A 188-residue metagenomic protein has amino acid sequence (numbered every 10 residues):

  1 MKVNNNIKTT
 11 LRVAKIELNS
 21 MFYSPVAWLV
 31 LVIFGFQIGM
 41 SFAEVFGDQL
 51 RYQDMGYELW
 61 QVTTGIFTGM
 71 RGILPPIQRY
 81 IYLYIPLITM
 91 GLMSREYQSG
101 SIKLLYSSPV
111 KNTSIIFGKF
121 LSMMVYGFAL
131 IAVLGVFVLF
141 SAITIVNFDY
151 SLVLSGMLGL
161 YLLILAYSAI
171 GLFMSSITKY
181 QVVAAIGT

Functional and structural regions predicted by a protein language model:
M1-Y84, I88-G91: Hydrophobic alpha-helical transmembrane segments
L31-F34, A184-T188: Central hydrophobic cores of alpha-helical transmembrane segments in multi-pass integral membrane proteins
I38-A43, Q61-R79, G118-V183: Secretory targeting signals
V45-M55, R95, S99, V146 (+1 more regions): Perimembrane helix-loop junctions in membrane proteins
L87-Y106, F120: Transmembrane helix boundary and interhelical loop/hinge segments in multi-pass membrane proteins
T113-F117: Alpha-helix N-cap/helix-start motif at helix boundaries, enriched for small hydrophobics
